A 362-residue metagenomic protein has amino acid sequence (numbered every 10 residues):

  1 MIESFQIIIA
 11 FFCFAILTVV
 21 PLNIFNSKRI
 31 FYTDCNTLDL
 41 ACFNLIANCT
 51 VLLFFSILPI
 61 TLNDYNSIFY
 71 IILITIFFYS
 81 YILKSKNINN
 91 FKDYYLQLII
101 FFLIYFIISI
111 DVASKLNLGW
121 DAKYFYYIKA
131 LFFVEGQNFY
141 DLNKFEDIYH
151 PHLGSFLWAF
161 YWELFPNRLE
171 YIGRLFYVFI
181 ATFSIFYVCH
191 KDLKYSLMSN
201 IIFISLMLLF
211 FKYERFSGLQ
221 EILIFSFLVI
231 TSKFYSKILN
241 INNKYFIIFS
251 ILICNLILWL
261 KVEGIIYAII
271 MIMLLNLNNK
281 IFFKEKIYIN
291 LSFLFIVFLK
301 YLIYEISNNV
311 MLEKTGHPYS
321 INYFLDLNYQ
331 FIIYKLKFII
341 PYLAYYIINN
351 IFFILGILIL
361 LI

Functional and structural regions predicted by a protein language model:
M1-N90: Membrane-embedded, hydrophobic transmembrane alpha-helices
V20-I24, I180-L193, I272-N279, I348-I362: Hydrophobic, aromatic-rich transmembrane alpha-helices and their immediate juxtamembrane boundary segments
L45-N48, F101-Y105, L175-Y235, I247-N255: Membrane-embedded helix bundles of polyisoprenyl
K86-F91, N240, Y267-F293: Perimembrane helix-loop-helix junctions
K115, L277, E285-I362: Membrane-lumen/periplasm interface segments of specific transmembrane helices in polyprenyl phosphate-linked
K115-K129, E135-L157, R168: Extracytoplasmic catalytic/substrate-binding loops of multi-pass membrane glycan-assembly enzymes
I148-H152, L164-F183: Loop-to-helix entry region of an early transmembrane alpha helix in multi-pass inner-membrane enzymes
F246-V262, A268-M273: Membrane-interface alpha helices of multi-pass inner-membrane proteins
